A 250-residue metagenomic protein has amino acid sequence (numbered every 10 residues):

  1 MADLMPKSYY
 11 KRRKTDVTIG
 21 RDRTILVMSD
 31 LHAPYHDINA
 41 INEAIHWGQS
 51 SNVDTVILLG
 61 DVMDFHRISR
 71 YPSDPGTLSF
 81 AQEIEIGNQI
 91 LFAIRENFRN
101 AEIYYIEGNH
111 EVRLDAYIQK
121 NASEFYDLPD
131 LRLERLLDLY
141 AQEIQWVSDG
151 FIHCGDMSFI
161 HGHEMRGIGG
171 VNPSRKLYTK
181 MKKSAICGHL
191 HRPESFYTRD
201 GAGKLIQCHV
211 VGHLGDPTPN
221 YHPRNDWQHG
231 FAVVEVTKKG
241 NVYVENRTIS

Functional and structural regions predicted by a protein language model:
M1-M28, P34: Acidic, histidine-bearing metal-coordination/catalytic regions of metal-dependent phosphoesterases
R12-K14, N42-I45, Q89-F92, Q145-F151 (+1 more regions): A generic local structural motif
D16-L26, F151-S158, K239: Beta-strand-turn-beta hairpins that frame and shape the catalytic cleft of phosphate-ester-processing enzymes
V27-S29, I186-C187: Short hydrophobic beta-strand that contains or immediately precedes a catalytic carboxylate
M28-Y140: Core catalytic region of metal-dependent phosphoesterases/phosphodiesterases, especially metallo-beta-lactamase-like
H66, V112-A116, C154, R166-I168 (+1 more regions): Short, well-ordered, mixed-charge alpha-helical segments that flank or form enzyme active sites
K120-S158, G162, G169-N172, V210-H213: Active-site-proximal loop/helix segment associated with metal-binding centers of metalloenzymes
M157-R247: Conserved beta-sheet core of the metallophosphoesterase superfamily
